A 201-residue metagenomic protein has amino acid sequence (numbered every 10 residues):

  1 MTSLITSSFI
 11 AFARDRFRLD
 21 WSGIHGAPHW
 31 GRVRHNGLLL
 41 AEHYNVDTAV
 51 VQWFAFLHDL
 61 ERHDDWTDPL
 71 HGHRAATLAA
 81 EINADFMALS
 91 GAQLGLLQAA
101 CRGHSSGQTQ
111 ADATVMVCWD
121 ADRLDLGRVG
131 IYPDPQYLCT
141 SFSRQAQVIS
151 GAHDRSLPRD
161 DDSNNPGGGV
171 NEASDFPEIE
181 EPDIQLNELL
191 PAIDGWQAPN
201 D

Functional and structural regions predicted by a protein language model:
M1-L4, S8, R18-V46, L57 (+2 more regions): Divalent metal-dependent phosphate-bond-processing catalytic cores, especially two-metal-ion Mg2+/Mn2+ enzymes that act
G23, D65-P69, M87: Short gly/ser-rich anion-binding loops that grip negatively charged ligand groups
V33-G37, L70-D85: An active-site-proximal "capping" alpha-helix that borders the catalytic cofactor pocket
N45-W53, M87-C101, T114: Acidic/histidine metal-binding catalytic segments
T48-T67, H71, A75, Q98-S105 (+1 more regions): His-Asp-centered metal-binding catalytic motifs of divalent-metal-dependent phosphohydrolases/nucleases
D68, S90, L94, G107-Q110 (+1 more regions): Short capping loops/turns at secondary-structure boundaries
